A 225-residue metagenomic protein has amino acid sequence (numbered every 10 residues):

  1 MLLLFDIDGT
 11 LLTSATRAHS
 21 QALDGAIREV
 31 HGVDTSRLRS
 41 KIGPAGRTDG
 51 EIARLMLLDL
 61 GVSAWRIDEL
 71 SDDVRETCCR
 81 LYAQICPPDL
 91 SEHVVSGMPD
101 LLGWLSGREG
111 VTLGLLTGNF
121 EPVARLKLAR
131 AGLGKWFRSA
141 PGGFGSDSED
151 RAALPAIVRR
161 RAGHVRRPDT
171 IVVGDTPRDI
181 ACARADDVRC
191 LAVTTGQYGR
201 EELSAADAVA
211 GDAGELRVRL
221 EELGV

Functional and structural regions predicted by a protein language model:
M1-F5, L58, S63, D169 (+2 more regions): Non-catalytic pre-domain segments flanking phosphatase-related domains
M1-I42, E51-R54: Active-site neighborhood of HAD-like aspartate-dependent phosphohydrolases
L4, A83-L115: Short, acidic loop-to-helix structural element flanking the phosphoryl-transfer center in phosphate-processing enzymes
G50-W65, V158-R161: Helix-loop "lid/cap" segments that line or gate small-molecule binding pockets
P88, E92, G114-I171, P177-D186: Substrate-recognition "cap/lid" segment bordering the active-site pocket of phosphatases
G143, A208-A213: Short acidic-hydrophobic, aromatic-tinged amphipathic segments that line or gate anion-handling sites
V172-A210: Acidic, Mg2+-coordinating phosphoryl-transfer loop and its flanking beta/alpha structural elements, shared across
